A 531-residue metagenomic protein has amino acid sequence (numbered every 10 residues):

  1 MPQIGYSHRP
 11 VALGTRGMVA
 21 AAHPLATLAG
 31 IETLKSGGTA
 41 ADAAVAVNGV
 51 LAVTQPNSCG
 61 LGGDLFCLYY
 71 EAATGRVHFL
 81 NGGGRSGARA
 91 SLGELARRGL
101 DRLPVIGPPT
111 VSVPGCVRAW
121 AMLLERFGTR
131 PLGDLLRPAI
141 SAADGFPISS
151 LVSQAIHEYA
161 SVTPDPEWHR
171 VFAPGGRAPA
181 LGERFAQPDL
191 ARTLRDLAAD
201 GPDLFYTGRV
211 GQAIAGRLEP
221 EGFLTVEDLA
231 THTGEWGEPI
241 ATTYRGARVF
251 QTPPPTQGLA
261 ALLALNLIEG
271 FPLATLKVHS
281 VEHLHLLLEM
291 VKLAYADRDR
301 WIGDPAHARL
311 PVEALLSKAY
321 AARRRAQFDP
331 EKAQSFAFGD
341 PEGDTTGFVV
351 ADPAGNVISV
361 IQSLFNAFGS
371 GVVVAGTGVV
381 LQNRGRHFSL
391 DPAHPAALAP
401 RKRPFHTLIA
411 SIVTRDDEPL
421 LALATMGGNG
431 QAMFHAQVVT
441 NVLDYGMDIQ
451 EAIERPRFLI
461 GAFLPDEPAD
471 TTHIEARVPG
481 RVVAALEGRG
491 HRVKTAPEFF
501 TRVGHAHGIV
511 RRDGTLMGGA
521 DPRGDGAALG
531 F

Functional and structural regions predicted by a protein language model:
M1-L28, E32, G38-T207, G211-T256 (+4 more regions): Noncatalytic scaffold domains of N-terminal-nucleophile
V53-F79, G222-T225, N356-L421, Y445 (+1 more regions): Active-site rim segments in enzyme catalytic domains, especially the processed small/beta chain of N-terminal
C59, G63-E71, T346-A351, A410-I412 (+2 more regions): Short beta-strand scaffold segments in enzyme catalytic cores
E235-W236, E342-T345, H406-L408: Short, small/polar residue-rich loop motifs at catalytic or cofactor-binding pockets
F250-G258, T345-V349, V360-V372, I409 (+1 more regions): Glycine-rich phosphate/pyrophosphate-binding beta-alpha loops
L273-L364, T377, R384: Internal maturation/activation junctions in enzymes
A354, K402, H435, D444-F500: Extended C-terminal subregions enriched in glycine
